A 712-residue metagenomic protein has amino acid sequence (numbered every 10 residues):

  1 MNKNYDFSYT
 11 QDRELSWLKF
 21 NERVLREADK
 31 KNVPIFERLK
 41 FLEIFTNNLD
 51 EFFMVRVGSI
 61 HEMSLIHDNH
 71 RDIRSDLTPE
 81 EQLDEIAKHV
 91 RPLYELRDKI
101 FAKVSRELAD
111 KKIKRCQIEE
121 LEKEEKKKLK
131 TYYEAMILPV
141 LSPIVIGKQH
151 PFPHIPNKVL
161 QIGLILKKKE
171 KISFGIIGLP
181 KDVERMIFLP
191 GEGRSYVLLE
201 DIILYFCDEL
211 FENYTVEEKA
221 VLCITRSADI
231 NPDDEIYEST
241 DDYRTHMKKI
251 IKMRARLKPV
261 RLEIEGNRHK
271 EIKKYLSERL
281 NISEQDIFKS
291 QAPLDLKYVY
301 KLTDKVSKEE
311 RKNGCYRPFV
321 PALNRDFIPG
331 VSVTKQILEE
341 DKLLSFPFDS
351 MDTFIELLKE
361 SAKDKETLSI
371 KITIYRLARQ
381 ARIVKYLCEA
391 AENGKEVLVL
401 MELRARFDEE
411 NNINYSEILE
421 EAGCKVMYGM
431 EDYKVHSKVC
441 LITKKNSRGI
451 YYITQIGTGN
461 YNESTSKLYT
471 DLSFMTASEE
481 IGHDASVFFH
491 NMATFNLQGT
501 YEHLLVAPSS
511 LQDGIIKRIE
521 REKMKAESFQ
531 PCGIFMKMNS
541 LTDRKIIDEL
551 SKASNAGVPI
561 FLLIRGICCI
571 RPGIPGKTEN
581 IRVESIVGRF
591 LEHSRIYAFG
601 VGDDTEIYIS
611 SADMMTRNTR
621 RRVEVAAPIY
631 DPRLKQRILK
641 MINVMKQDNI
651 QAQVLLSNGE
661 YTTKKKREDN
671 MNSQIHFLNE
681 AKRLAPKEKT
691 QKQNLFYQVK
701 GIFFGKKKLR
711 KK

Functional and structural regions predicted by a protein language model:
M1-I534, K552-A556, C568-K712: N-terminal localization/anchoring segments of enzymes in phospholipid and broader phosphate metabolism
R544-I547, S551: Glycine/threonine-rich ATP-lid/beta-loop region of ATP-binding domains
P559-L563: Hydrophobic alpha/beta core scaffold segments
